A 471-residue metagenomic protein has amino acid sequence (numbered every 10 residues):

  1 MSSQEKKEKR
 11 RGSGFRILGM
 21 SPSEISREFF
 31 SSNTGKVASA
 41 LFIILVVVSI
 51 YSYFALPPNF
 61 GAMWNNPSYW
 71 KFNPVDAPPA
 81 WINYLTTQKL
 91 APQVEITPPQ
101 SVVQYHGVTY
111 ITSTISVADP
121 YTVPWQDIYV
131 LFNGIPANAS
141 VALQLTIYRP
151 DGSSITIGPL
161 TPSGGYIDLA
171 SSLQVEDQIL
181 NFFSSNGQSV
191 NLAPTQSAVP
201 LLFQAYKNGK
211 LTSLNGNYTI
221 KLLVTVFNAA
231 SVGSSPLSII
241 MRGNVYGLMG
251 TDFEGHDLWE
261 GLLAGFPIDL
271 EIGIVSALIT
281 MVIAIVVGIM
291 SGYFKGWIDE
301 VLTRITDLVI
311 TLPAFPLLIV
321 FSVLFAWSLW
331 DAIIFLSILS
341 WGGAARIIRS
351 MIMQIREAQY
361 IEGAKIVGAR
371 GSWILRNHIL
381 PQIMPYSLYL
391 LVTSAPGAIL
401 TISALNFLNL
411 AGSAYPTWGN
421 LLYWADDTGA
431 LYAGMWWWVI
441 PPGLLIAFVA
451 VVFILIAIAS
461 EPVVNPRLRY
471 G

Functional and structural regions predicted by a protein language model:
M1-G273, T280, A425-G443, A447-V451 (+2 more regions): Gly/Trp-centered helix-boundary motif
T251-G471: Alpha-helical transmembrane segments of integral membrane proteins, especially multi-pass inner/plasma-membrane
